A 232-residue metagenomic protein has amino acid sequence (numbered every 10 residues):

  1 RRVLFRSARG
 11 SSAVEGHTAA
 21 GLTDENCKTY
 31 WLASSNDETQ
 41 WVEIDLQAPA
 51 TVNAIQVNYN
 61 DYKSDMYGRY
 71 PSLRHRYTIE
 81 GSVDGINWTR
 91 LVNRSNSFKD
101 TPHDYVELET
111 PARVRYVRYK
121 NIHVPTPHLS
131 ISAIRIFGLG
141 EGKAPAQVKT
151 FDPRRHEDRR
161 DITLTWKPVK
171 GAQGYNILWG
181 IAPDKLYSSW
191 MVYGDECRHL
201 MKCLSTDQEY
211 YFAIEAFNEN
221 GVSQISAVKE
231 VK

Functional and structural regions predicted by a protein language model:
V3-L4: Short, small-residue-biased leader/transition segments that mark boundaries at the very start of proteins
H17, D24-V92, D100-K149, R155-E157 (+3 more regions): Aromatic, loop-rich ligand-recognition surfaces of beta-strand-rich domains
D37, F98-H103, V192-H199: Short, solvent-exposed loop/turn segments in extracellular or other extracytoplasmic domains
T110-R113, M201-E209: Surface-exposed, short loops/turns at beta-strand junctions within beta-sandwich domains
H123, A216-N220: Surface-exposed loop/turn motifs at beta-strand-loop junctions within extracellular Ig-like and Fibronectin type III
G174-T206, E219-A227: Recognizes extended acidic, P/S/T-rich segments that occur within or adjacent to Ig-like beta-sandwich modules
